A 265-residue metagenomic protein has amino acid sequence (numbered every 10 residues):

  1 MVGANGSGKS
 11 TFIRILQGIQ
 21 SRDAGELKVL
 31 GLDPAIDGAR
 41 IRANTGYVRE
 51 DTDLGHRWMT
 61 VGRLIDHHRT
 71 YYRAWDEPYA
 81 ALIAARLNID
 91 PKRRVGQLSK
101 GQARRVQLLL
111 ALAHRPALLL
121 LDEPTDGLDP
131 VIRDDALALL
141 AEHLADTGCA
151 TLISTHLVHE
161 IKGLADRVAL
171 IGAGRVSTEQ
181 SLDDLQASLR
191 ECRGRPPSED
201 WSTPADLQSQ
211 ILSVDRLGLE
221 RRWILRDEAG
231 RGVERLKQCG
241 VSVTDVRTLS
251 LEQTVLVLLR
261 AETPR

Functional and structural regions predicted by a protein language model:
V2-A4: The feature captures the beta-strand-to-loop junction immediately N-terminal to the Walker
Q17: Helix-to-loop junction immediately C-terminal to a conserved catalytic motif
G25-D33, I41: Conserved ABC transporter NBD signature motif
R49-V106: ABC-family P-loop ATPase nucleotide-binding domains
L119-E123: Catalytic Walker B motif of ABC-type/P-loop ATPase nucleotide-binding domains
A136-G230: ABC transporter nucleotide-binding domain
L219, I224-R265: C-terminal coupling/interaction segments
